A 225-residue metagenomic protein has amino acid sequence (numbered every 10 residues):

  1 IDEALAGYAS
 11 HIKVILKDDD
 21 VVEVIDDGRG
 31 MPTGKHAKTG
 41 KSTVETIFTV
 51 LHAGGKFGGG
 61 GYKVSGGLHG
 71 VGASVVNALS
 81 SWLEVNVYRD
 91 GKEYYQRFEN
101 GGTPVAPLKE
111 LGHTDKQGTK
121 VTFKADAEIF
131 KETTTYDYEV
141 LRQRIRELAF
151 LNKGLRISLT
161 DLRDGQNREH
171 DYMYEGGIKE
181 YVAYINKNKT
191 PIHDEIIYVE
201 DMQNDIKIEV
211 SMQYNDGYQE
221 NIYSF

Functional and structural regions predicted by a protein language model:
I1-L5: Short helix-loop "hinge" at the ATP-lid/N-box region of the Bergerat-fold HATPase_c
A6, F150-L155, K187-D194: Intrinsically disordered or highly flexible coil/loop and linker segments, enriched in small and charged/polar residues
A6, K13-K17: A short acidic-Thr-Gly-centered motif at the start of a beta-strand
H11, D20-K38, T43, G54-Y184: GHKL-type ATPase core
K17-D18, G112-T122, S211-F225: Flexible hinge/switch segments at interdomain interfaces of large molecular machines
I47: Short basic (Lys/Arg) and small-residue
V50-L51: Mobile ATP-lid/nucleotide-binding loop of the nucleotide-binding subdomain
L159-F225: GHKL/Bergerat-fold ATPase module in large chromosome/replication-associated machines
